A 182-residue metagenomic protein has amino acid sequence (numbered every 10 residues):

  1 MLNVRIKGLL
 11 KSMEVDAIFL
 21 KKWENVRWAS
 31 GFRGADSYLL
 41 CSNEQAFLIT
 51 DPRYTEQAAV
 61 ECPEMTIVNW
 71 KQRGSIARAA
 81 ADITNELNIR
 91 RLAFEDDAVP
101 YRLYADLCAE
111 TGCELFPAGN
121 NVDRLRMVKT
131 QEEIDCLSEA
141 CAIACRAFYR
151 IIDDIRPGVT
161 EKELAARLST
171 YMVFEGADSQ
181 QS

Functional and structural regions predicted by a protein language model:
M1-F47, R78, D82-N88, A109 (+2 more regions): Terminal domain-start leader segments
L2-R5, S75-Q180: Flexible, acidic/His-enriched mid-domain "rim/lid" segments that flank
A17, S179-S182: A short coil-to-beta-strand element that immediately follows conserved catalytic motifs
L20-K21, V68-Q72, F116-N120: Conserved beta-strand termini and adjacent loop/short-helix elements that scaffold enzyme active sites in alpha/beta
W23, T50-E56, A98-Y104: Short, polar loop motifs at secondary-structure junctions
S42, E61-E64, E110-G112: Short, structured coil segments at secondary-structure junctions
D51-R78: Compact, glycine/acidic-enriched structural inserts
